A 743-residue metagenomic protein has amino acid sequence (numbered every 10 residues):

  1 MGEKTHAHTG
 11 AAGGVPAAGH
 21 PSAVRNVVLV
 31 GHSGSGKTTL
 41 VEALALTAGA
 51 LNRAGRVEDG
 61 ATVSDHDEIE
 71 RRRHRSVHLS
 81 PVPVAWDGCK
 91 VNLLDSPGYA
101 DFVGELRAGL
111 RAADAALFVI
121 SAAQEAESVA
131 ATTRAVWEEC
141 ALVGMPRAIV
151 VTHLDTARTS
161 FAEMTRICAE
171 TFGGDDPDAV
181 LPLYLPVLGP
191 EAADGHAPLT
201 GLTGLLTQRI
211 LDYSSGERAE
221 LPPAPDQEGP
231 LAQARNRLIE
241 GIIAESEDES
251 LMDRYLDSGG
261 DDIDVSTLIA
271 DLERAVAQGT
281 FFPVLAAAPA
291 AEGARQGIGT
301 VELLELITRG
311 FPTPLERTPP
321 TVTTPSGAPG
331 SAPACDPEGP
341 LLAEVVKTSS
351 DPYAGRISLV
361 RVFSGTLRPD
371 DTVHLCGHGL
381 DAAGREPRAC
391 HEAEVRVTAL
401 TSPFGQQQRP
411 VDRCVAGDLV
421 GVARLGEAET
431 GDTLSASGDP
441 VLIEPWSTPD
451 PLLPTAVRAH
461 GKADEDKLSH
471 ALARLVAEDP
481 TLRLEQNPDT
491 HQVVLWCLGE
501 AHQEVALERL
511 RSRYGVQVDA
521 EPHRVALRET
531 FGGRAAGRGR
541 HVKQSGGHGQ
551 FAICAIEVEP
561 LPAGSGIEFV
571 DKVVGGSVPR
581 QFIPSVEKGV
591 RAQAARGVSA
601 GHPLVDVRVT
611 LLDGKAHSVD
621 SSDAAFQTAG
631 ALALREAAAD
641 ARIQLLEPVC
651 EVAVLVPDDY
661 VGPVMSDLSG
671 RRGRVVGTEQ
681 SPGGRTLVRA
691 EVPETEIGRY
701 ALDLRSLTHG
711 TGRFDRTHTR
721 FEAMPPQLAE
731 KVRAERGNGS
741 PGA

Functional and structural regions predicted by a protein language model:
M1-A743: Structural and coupling elements of P-loop NTPases
